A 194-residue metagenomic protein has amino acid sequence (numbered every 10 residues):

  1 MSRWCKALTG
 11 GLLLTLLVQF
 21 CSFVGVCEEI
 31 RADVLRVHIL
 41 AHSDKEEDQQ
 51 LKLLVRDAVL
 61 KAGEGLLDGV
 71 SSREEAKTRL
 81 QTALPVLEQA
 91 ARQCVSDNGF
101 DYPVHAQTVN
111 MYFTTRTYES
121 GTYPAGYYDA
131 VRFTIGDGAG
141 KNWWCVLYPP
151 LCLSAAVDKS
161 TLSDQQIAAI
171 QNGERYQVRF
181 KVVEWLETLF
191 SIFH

Functional and structural regions predicted by a protein language model:
R3-S22: Hydrophobic membrane-insertion alpha-helices, especially the h-region of bacterial N-terminal signal peptides
Q19-A32: Aromatic-capped interface at the extracytoplasmic side of an N-terminal signal-anchor transmembrane helix
D33-L84: Early exported N-terminus immediately downstream of N-terminal targeting peptides
V34-L40, P103-Q107, A130-T134, W144-V146 (+1 more regions): Soluble periplasmic/extracytoplasmic beta-strand elements of cell-envelope proteins
L40-D44, V109-M111, G136-G138, Y148-L151: Solvent-exposed coil/turn segments that connect beta secondary-structure elements in extracytoplasmic/periplasmic
K77-K141: Mid-length scaffold segments of soluble, non-membrane domains
S120-V178: Soluble extracytoplasmic domains of inner/organellar membrane proteins
Y176-H194: Short flanking/linker segments adjacent to small metal-binding domains or redox-active Cys/His motifs
